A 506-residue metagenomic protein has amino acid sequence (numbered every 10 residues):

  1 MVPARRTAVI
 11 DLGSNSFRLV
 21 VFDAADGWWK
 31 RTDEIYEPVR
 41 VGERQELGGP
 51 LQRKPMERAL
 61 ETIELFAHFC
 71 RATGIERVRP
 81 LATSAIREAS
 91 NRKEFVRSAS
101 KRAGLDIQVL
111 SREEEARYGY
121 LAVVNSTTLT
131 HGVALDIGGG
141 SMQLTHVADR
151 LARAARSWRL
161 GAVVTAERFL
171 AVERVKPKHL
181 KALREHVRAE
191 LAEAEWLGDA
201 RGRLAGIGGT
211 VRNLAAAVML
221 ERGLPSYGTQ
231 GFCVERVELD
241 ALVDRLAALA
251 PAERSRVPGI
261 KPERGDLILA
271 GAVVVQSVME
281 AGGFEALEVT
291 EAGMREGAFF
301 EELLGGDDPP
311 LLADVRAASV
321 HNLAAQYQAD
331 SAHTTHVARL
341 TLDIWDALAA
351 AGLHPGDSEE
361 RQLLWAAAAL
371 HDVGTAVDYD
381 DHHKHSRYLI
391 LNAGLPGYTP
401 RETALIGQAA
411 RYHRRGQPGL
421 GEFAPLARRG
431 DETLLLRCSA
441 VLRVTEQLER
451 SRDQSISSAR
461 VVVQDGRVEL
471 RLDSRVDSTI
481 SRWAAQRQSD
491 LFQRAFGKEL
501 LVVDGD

Functional and structural regions predicted by a protein language model:
V2-T7, V21-A24, R44-I75, T83-H131 (+4 more regions): Helical "lid/coupling" subdomains associated with nucleotide-phosphate turnover
R6-R18, W29: N-terminal amphipathic/basic leader segments beginning at the initiator methionine
D11-S16, L135-S141, I207-T210, E291-G293: A short acidic Gly-Thr/Ser loop motif
G27-T32, L151-R153: Beta-strand initiation motifs
D33-V39: A structural signal for short, well-ordered beta-strand segments
P80: Dinucleotide-binding Rossmann-like beta1-alpha1 core, especially the glycine-rich loop that anchors the ADP
T479-E499: Short, non-transmembrane amphipathic alpha-helical segments
V502-D506: C-terminal amphipathic alpha-helical interaction region
